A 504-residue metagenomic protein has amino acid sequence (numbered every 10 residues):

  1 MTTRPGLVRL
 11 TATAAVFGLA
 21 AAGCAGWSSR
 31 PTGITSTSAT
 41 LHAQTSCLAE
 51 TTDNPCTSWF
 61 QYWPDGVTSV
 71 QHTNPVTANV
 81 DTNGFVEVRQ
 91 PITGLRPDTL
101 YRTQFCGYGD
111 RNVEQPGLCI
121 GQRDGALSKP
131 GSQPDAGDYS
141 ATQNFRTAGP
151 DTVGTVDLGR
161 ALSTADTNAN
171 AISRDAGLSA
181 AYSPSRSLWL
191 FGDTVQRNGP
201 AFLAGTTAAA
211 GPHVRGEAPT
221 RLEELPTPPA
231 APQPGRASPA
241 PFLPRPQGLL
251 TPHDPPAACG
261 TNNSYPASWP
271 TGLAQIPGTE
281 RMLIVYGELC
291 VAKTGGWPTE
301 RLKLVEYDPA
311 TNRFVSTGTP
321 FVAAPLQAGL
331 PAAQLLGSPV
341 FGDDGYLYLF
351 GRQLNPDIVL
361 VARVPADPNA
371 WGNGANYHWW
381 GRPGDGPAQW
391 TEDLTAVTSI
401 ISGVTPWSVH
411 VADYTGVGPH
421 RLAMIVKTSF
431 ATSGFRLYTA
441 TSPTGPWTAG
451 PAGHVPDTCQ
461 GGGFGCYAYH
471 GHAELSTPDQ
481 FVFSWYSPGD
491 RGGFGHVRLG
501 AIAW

Functional and structural regions predicted by a protein language model:
M1-A25: Secretory targeting and sorting signals
C24-G149: Short, surface-exposed linear motifs at loops/turns and structural transition points
Q44-C47, K427, E474: Solvent-exposed strand-to-loop "edge" motifs in beta-rich extracellular domains
P55-W59, L100, R301, I358 (+2 more regions): Exposed beta-strand and adjacent loop surfaces of beta-rich binding modules that mediate intermolecular recognition
S69-N74, Q122-A169, Y182-P266, Q275-G329 (+4 more regions): Beta-rich carbohydrate-recognition and catalytic domains
D98-L100, D344, P478: Extracellular Ig-like/FN3 beta-sandwich strand-entry sites
D175-L178, A240, Q247, P255-A274 (+3 more regions): Beta-propeller and closely related beta-sheet repeat lectin domains
C459-Y486: Short aromatic loop motif centered on NTY/YTY
